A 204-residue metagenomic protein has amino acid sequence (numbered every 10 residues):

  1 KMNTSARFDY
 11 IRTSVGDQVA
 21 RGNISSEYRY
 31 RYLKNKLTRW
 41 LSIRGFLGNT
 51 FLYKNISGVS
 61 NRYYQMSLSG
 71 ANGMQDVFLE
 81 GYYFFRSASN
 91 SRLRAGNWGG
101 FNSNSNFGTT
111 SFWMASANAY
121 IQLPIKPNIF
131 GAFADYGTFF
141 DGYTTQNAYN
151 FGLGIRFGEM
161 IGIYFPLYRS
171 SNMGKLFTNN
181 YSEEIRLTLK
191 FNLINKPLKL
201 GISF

Functional and structural regions predicted by a protein language model:
K1-Q122, F204: C-terminal outer-membrane beta-barrel translocator/porin domains of Gram-negative envelope proteins and their
M2-A6, G22, R39-G45, A117 (+5 more regions): Transmembrane beta-strands of outer-membrane beta-barrel proteins
A6-S14, Y28-Y30, L47-Y53, L123-I125 (+4 more regions): Transmembrane beta-strands of outer-membrane beta-barrel pores
S14-A20, F107-S111, G142-Y149, L176-E183: Replace "Gram-negative outer membrane beta-barrel proteins" with "bacterial and organellar outer membrane beta-barrel
G16-Q18, K34-K36, Y53-N55, I129 (+4 more regions): Short acidic, gly/pro-rich beta-turn/loop elements at beta-sheet edges and active-site/ligand-binding grooves
F112, A134-Y136, Y149-F151: Hydrophobic alpha-helical membrane segments
T144-K175: Strand-loop-strand
G158-M160, Y181-F204: Outer-membrane beta-barrel "beta-signal"
